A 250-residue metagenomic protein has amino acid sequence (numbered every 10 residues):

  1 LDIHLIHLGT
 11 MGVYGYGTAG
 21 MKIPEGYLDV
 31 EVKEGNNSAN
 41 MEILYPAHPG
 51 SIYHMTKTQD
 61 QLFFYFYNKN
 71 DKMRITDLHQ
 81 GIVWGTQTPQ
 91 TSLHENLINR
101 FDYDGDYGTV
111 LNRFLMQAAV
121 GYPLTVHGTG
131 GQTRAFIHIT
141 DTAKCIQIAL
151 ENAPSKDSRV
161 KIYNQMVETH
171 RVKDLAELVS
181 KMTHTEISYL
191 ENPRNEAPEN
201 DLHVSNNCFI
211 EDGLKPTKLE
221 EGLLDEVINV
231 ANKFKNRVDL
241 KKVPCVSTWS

Functional and structural regions predicted by a protein language model:
L1-I52, T76: Conserved Rossmann-fold NAD(P)-dependent oxidoreductase catalytic core, especially the SDR/UDP-sugar
G12, I82, T169: PG/GG-rich flexible active-site loop of Rossmann-like NAD(P)H-dependent oxidoreductases, especially the SDR superfamily
G20-K33, I52, L62-R134, I139-I148 (+1 more regions): NAD(P)-dependent short-chain dehydrogenase/reductase
T56: Short strand-loop-helix active-site module centered on a catalytic nucleophile
Q59: Active-site His/Glu-centered metal-binding helix of metallohydrolases
A118-S250: C-terminal substrate-binding subdomain of Rossmann-fold SDR/epimerase-dehydratase oxidoreductases
